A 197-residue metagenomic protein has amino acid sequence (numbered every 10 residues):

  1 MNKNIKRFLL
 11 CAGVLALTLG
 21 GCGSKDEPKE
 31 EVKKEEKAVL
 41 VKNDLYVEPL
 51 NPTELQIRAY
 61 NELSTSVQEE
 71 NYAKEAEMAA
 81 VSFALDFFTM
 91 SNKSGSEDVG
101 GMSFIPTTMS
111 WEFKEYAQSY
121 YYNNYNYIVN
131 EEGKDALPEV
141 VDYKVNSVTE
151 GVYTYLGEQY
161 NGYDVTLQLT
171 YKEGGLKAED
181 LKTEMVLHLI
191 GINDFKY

Functional and structural regions predicted by a protein language model:
N2-L9: Bacterial N-terminal signal peptides that target proteins for export
T18-G21: C-terminal motif of bacterial Sec signal peptides marking the signal peptidase cleavage site
G23-K25: Bacterial signal peptide processing site
E31-P49: Post-signal peptide N-terminal segment of mature Sec-exported envelope proteins
E48-G133: Core segments of small alpha/beta cavity-forming domains
Y122-G151: Long, charge-rich low-complexity segments
V141-Y197: Exposed beta-sheet edge and beta->alpha loop/turn motif
